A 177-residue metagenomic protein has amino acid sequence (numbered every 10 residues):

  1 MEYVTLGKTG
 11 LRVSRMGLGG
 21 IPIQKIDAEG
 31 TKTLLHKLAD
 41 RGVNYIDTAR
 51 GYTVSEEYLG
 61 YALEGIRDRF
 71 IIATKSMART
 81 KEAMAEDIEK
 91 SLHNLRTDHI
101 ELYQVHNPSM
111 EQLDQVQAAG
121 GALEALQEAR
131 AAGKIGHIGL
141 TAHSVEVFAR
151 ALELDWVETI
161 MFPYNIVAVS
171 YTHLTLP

Functional and structural regions predicted by a protein language model:
M1-F70: N-terminal binding-site loop/beta-alpha segment at the start of enzyme catalytic domains that lines or forms
G20-P22, S76, Y164: Short, well-ordered turn and helix-capping elements at secondary-structure junctions
I26-E29, H36, D40, R79-S170: Glycine/proline-rich, positively charged, aromatic-decorated active-site loop/lid region on the catalytic face
A49, K75-M77, H143: Active-site-proximal beta-strand/loop segments in catalytic clefts of secreted hydrolases
F70-I72, I138: Hydrophobic/aromatic residues located in beta-strands of well-ordered beta-sheets within soluble catalytic
T172-P177: Conserved small/polar residues in nucleotide/adenosyl-binding loops
